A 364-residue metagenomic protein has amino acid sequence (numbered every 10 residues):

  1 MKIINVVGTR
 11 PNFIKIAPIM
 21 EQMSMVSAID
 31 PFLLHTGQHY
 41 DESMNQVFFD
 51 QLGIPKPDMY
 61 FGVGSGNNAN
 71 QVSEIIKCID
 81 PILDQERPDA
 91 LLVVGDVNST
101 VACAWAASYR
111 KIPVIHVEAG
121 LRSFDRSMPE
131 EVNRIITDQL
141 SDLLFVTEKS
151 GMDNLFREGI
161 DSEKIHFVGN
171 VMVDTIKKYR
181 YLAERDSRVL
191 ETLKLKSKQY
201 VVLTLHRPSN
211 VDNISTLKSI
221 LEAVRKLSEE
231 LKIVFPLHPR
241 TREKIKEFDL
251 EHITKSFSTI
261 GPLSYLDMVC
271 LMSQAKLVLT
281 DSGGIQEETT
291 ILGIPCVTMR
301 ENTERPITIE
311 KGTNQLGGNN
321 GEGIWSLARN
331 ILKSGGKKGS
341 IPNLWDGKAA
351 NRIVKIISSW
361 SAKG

Functional and structural regions predicted by a protein language model:
M1-E230, T241-G364: Nucleotide-activated sugar donor-binding and catalytic core shared by glycosyltransferases and related lipid-linked
I233-F235: Short loop-to-beta-strand entry elements in the cores of soluble alpha/beta enzymes
H238: Conserved C-terminal portion of the radical SAM core fold that forms the substrate/S-adenosylmethionine-binding
